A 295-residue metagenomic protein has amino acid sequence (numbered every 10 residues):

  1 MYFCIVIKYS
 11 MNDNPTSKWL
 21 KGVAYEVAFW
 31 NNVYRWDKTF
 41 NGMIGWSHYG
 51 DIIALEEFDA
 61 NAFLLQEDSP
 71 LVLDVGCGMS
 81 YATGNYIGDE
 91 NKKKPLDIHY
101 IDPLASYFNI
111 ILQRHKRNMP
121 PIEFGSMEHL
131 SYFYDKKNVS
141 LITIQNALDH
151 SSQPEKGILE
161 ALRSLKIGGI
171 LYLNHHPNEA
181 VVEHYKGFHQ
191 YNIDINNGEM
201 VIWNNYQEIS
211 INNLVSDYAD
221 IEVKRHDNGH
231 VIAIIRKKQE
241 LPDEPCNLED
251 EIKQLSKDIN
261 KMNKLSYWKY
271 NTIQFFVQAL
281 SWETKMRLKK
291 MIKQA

Functional and structural regions predicted by a protein language model:
M1-D13, H230-I232, E249-A295: Membrane-proximal basic amphipathic "stem/tether" segments
N12-L65: Class I SAM-dependent methyltransferase Rossmann-like catalytic core, especially the SAM/SAH-binding loop
L73-H129: Class I SAM-dependent methyltransferase SAM/SAH-binding core
T143: A conserved beta-strand element that flanks and buttresses the S-adenosyl-L-methionine
N146-A147: Short catalytic micro-motifs in class I SAM-dependent methyltransferases
E155-I167: A short glycine-rich, Lys/Arg-flanked "PGG" loop and its adjoining helix->strand segment in the class I
Y172-E199: Conserved class I S-adenosyl-L-methionine
N192-Y218: Short alpha-helix
